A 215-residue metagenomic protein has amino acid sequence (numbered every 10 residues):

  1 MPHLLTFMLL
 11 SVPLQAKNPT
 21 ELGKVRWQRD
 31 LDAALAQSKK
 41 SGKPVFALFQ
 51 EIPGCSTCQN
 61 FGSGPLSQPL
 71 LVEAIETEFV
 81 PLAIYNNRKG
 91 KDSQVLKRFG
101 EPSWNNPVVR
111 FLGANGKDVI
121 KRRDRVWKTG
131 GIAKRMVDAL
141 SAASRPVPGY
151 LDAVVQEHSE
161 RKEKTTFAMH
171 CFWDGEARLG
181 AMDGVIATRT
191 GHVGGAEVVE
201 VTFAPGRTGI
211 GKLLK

Functional and structural regions predicted by a protein language model:
V25-R29, Q50-E51, G64, L71-D92 (+1 more regions): Thiol-based oxidoreductase modules, predominantly thioredoxin-like and allied folds used for disulfide exchange
W27-V45, I75, V154-S159: A short beta-strand-turn-helix
S41-F46, T77-L82, N105-P107, A114-K117: Loop/turn elements at helix/coil->beta-strand transitions in domains of secreted/extracellular proteins
S41-P53, R161-A168: Short active-site neighborhood of thiol/selenol oxidoreductases, capturing the structured segment around
K43-P44, L96-R110, E197-V199: Structural micro-motif
T57-A74, D174-D183: Typically the conserved alpha-helix immediately C-terminal to a functionally engaged Cys/Sec in thioredoxin-like
S103-S144: Non-catalytic, surface beta->alpha helical segment in thiol-disulfide oxidoreductase systems
A133-K215: Flexible coil/turn and secondary-structure edge motifs
